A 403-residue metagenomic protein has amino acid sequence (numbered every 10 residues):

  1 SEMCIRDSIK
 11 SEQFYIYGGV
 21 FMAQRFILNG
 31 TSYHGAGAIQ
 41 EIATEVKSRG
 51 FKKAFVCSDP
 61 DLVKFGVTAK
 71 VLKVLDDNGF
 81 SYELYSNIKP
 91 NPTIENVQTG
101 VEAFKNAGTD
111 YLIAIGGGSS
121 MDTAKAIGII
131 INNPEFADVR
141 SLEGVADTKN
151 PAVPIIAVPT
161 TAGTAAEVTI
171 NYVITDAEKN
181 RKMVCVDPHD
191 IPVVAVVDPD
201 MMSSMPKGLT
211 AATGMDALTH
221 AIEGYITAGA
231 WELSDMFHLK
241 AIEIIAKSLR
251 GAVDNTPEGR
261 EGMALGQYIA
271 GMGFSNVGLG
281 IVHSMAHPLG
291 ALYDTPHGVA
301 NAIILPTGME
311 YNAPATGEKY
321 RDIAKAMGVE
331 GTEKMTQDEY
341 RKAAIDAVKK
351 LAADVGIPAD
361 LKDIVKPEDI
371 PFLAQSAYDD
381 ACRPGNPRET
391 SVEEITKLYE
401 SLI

Functional and structural regions predicted by a protein language model:
S1-I5: Short, small-residue-biased leader/transition segments that mark boundaries at the very start of proteins
E12-Y85: An N-terminal, well-structured beta->alpha segment
V63-F136, R250-R260: N-terminal small/polar loop signature for handling phosphorylated ligands or for N-terminal nucleophile
E95-D200: Glycine/threonine-rich beta-strand-loop-alpha-helix active-site module that forms ligand/phosphate-binding
N171-V277: Carboxylate- and glycine-rich phosphate/diphosphate-binding segment that chelates Mg2+/Mn2+
P288-M327: Catalytic phosphate/nucleotide-handling subdomain of diverse soluble enzymes
Y320, E330-I403: C-terminal charged capping/lid subdomain of soluble metabolic enzymes
